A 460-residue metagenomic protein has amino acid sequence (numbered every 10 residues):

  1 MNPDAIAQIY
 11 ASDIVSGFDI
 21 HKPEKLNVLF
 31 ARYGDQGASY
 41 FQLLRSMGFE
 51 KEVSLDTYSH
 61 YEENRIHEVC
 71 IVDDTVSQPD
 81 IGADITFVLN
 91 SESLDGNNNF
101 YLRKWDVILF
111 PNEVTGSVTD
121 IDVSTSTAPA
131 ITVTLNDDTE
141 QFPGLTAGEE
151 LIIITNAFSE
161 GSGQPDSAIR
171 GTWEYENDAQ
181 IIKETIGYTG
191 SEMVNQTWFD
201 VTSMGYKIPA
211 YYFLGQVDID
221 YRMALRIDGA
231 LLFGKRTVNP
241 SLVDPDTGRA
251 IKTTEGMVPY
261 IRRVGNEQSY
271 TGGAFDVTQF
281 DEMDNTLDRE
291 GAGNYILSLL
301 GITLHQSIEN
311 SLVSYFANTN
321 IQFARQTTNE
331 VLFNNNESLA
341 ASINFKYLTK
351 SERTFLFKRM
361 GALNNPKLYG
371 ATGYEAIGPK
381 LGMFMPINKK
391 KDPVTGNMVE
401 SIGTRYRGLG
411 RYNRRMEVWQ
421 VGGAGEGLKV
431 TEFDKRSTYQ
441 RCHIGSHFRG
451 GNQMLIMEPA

Functional and structural regions predicted by a protein language model:
M1-V331, S338, Y374, M383-A460: Flexible, glycine/threonine- and acidic-rich loop/arm segments that mediate assembly and lattice contacts in viral
T327-P393: Low-complexity, serine/threonine/proline-enriched polar segments
